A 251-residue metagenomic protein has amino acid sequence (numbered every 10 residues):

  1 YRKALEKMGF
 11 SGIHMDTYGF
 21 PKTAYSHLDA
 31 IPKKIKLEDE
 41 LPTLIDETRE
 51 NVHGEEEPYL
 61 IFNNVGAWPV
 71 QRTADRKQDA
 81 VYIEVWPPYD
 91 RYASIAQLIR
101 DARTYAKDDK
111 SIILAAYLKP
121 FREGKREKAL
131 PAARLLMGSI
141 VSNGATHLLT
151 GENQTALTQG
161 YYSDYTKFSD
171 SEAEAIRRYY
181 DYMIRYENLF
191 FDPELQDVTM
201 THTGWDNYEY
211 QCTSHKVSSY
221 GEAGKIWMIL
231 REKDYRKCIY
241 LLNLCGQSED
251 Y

Functional and structural regions predicted by a protein language model:
Y1-A80, W86-K107: Active-site neighborhood of glycoside hydrolase catalytic domains
F10, Q78, D109, M137 (+2 more regions): Active-site lining segments that contact anionic ligands and/or coordinate catalytic metals
G12-H14, Y59-F62, V81-I83, I112-A115 (+2 more regions): Structural recognition of the beta-strand scaffold that forms the well-ordered cores of secreted hydrolase catalytic
T17, A96, A106-G204, C245: Aromatic/acidic polysaccharide-binding cleft in carbohydrate-active enzymes
F20-A24, W68-Q71, Y89-R91, P120-G124 (+2 more regions): Flexible loop/turn segments at secondary-structure boundaries
T23-D39, A93, E123-A129, G160-D164 (+1 more regions): Short, flexible/disordered intra-domain loops and linkers
D75, Y105-D108, V141, Y220-E222 (+1 more regions): A structural signal for short secondary-structure junctions
Y210-Y251: Carbohydrate-binding surface patches
